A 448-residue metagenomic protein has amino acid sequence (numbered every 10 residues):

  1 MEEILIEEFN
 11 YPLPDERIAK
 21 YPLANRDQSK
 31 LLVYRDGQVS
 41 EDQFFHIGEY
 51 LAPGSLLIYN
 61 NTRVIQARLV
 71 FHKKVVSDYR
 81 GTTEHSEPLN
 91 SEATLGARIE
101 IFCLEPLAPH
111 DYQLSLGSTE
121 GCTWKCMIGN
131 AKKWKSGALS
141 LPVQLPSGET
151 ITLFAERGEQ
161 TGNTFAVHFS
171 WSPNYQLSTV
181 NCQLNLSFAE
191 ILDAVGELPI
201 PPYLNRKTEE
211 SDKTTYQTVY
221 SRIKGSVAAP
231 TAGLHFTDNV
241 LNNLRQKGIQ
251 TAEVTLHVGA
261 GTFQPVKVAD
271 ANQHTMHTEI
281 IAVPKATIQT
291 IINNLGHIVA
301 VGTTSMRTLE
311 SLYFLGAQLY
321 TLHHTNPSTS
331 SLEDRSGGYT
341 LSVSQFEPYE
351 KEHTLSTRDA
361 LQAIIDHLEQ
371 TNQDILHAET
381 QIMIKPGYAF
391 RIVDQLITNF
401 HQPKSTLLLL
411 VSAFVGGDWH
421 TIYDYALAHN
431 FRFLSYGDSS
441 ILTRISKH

Functional and structural regions predicted by a protein language model:
M1-H448: Surface-exposed, charge/polar-rich loops and edge strands
